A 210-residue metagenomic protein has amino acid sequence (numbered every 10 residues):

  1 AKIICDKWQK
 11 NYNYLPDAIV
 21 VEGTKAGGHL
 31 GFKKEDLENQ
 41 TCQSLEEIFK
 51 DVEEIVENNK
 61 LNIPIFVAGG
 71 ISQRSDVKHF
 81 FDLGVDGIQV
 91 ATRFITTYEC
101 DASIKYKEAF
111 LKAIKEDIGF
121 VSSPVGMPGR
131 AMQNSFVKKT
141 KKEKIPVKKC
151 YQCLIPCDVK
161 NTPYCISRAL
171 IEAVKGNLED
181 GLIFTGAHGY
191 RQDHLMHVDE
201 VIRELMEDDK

Functional and structural regions predicted by a protein language model:
A1-P16, V20-G28, E35: Conserved alpha/beta-domain cores
T24-F66, S72-K210: Conserved active-site-proximal phosphate/metal-binding subdomains
